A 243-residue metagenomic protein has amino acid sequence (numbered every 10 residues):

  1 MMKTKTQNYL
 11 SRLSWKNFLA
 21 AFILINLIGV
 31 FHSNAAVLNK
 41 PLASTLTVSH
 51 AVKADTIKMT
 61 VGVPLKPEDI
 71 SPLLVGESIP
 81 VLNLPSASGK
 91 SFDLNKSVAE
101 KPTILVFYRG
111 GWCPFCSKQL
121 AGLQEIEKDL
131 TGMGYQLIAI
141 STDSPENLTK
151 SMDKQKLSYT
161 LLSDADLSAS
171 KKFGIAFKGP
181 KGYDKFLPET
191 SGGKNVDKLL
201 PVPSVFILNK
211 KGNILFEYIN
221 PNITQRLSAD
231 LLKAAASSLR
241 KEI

Functional and structural regions predicted by a protein language model:
M2-S78: N-terminal targeting signals for export/organelle localization
I79-P80, P102, V202-S204: Short loop/turn microsegments at loop-to-beta-strand junctions
F92-D93, L215: Generic structural signal for well-ordered beta-strand positions
L94-L123: Short active-site neighborhood of thiol/selenol oxidoreductases, capturing the structured segment around
K118-K172: Structural microenvironment flanking redox-active thiols in thiol-disulfide oxidoreductases
D164-T224: Thiol/selenol-based redox catalytic cores and closely related redox-interacting motifs
I223-S238: A short, polar/charged loop-to-alpha-helix boundary motif
